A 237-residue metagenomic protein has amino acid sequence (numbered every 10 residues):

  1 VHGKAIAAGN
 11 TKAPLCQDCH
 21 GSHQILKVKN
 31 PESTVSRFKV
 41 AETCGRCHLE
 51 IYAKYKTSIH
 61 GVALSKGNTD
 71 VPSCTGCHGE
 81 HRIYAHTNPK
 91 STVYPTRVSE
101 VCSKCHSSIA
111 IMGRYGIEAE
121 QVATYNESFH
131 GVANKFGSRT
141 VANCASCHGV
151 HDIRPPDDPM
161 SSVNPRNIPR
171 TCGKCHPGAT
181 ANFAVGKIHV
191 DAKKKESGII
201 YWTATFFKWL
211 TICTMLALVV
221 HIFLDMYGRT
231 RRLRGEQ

Functional and structural regions predicted by a protein language model:
V1-Q237: Short sequence/structural segments immediately N-terminal
